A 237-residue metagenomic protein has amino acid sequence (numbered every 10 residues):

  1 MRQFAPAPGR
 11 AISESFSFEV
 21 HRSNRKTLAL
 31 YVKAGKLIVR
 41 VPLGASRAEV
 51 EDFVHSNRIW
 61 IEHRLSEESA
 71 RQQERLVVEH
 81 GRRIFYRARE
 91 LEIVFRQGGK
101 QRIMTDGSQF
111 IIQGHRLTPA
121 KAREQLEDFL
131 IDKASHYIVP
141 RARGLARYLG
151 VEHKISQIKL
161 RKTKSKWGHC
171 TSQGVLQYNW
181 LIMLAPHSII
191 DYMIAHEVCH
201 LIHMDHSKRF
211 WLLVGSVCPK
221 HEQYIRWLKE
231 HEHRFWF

Functional and structural regions predicted by a protein language model:
M1-Y192, L201-F237: Active-site-proximal or metal-binding-adjacent scaffold patches in catalytic folds
E197: Walker B catalytic acidic pair
